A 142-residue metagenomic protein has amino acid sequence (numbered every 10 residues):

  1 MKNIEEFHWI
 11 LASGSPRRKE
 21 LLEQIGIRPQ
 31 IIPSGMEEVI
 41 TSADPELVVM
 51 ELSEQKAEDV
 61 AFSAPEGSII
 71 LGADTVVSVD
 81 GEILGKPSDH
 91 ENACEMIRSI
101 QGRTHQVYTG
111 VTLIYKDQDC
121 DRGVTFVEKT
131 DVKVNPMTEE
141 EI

Functional and structural regions predicted by a protein language model:
N3-I10, E23, I31, D44-E141: Anionic-ligand binding patches
L11-S15: Glycine-rich beta-to-alpha transition loops that act as phosphate-gripper elements at the mouths of alpha/beta enzyme
R17-E20: Short, glycine/polar-rich helix-capping loops at beta-to-alpha or helix-loop-helix junctions that flank or form
G26: Short glycine-rich hinge loops at helix-strand junctions in the catalytic core of two-component histidine kinases
Q30-E38: A short beta-strand-loop structural module common to alpha/beta enzyme folds
T41: Short Asp/Glu-rich motifs
